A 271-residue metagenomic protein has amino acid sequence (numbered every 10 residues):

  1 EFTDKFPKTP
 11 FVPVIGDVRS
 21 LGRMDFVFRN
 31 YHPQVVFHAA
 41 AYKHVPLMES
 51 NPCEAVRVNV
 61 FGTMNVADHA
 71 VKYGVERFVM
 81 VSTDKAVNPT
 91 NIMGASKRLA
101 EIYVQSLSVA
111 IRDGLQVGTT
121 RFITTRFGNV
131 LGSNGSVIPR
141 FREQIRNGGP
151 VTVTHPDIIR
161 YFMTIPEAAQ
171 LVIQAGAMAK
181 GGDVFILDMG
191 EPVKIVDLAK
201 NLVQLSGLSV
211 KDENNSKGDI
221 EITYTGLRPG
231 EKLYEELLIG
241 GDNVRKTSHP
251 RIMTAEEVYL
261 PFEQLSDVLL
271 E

Functional and structural regions predicted by a protein language model:
F2-K8: Short, conserved SAM-binding/catalytic segment of Class I S-adenosyl-L-methionine-dependent methyltransferases
V12-V35, G230: Conserved Rossmann-fold cofactor-binding substructure of NAD(P)-dependent oxidoreductases
P13, A55, F78, F122-T125: Hydrophobic/aromatic anchor residues within beta-strands of the central parallel beta-sheet of Rossmann-like
V14-I15, R57, Y224: Conserved residues in the N-terminal Rossmann fold of short-chain dehydrogenase/reductase
R19, A86, V130-G132: Conserved sequence/active-site signature of Rossmann-fold short-chain dehydrogenase/reductase
R29, V71-K72, R146, A177: Residue-level signal for alpha-helix termini/capping positions
H32, A40-V45, E49-I102, S106 (+1 more regions): Conserved Rossmann-fold NAD(P)-dependent oxidoreductase catalytic core, especially the SDR/UDP-sugar
V66, S106-E271: Strand-loop microenvironment adjacent to phosphate/nucleotide-handling motifs in alpha/beta enzyme folds
